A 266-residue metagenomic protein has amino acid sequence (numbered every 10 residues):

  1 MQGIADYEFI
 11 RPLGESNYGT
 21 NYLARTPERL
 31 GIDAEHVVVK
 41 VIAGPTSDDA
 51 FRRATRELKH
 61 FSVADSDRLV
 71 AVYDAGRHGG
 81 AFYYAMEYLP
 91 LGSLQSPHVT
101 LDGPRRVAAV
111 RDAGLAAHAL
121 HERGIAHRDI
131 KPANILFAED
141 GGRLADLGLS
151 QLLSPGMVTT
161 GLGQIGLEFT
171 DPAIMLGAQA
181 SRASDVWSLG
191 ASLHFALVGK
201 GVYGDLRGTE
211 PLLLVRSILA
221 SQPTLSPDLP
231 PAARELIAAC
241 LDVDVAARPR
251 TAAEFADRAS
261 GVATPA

Functional and structural regions predicted by a protein language model:
I10-N17, N21: Protein kinase glycine-rich loop
A43-V63: AlphaC helix of the eukaryotic protein kinase fold
A75: Activation-segment/catalytic-loop signature of the eukaryotic protein kinase fold
G79-S93: Conserved short submotifs of the Hanks-type protein kinase catalytic core that shape the nucleotide-binding pocket
A109-V110: Activation segment signature within eukaryotic-like protein kinase domains
G114-I125: Protein kinase catalytic-loop region centered on the HRD/HxD motif
D185: Conserved catalytic-loop aspartate of Hanks-type protein kinases
